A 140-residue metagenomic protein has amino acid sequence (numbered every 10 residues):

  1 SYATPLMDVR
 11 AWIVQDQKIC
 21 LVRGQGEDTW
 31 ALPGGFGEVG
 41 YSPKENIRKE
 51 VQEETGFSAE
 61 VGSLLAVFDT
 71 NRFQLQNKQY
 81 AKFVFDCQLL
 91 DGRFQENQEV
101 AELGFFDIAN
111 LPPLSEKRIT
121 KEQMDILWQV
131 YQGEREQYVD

Functional and structural regions predicted by a protein language model:
S1-R10: Acidic, metal-coordinating catalytic segment for phosphate/diphosphate chemistry, firing primarily on the Nudix
P5, D28, Q79-A81: Residue-level preference for beta-strand/loop junctions
Q15: A cytosolic small-molecule/anion-sensing beta-strand core signal
L21, V84-D86, F105: Conserved hydrophobic/aromatic beta-strand scaffold that supports enzyme active sites
T29, Q98-D140: Nudix hydrolase/Nudix homology domain
A31-L65, F85: The catalytic Nudix box helix
D69-R93, L127: Active-site-adjacent beta-strand/loop module that shapes the phosphate/pyrophosphate-binding cleft
